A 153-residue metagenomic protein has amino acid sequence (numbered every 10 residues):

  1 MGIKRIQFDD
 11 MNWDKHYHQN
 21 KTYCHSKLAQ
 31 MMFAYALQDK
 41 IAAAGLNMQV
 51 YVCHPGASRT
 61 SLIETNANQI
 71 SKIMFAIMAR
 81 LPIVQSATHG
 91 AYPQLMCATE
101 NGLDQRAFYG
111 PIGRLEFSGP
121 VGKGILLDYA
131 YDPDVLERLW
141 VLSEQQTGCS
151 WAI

Functional and structural regions predicted by a protein language model:
M1-S71, Q145-I153: Rossmann-fold NAD(P)H-dependent dehydrogenase/reductase core
D9-D10, D14, D39, D104 (+2 more regions): Acidic-enriched, low-complexity/disordered segments with a strong bias for Aspartate over Glutamate
K15, Q19, A76-A79, I125-L126: A short, mixed-charge helix-start or loop-turn motif at secondary-structure junctions
Y17, S71-M74, S118-V121: A short alpha-helix capping/helix-coil boundary motif
S26, M78-K123, Y131-E137, V141: C-terminal helical subdomain
N68-R80: C-terminal lobe of the eukaryotic/viral protein kinase catalytic domain
